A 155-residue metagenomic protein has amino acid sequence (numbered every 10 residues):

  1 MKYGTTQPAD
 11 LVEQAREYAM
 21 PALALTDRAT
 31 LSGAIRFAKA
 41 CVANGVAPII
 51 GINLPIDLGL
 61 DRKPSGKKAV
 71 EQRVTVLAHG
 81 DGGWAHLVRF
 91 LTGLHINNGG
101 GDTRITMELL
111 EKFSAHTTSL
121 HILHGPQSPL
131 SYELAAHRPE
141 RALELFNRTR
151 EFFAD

Functional and structural regions predicted by a protein language model:
M1-D155: Phosphodiester-processing cores and adjacent nucleic acid-binding clamps
